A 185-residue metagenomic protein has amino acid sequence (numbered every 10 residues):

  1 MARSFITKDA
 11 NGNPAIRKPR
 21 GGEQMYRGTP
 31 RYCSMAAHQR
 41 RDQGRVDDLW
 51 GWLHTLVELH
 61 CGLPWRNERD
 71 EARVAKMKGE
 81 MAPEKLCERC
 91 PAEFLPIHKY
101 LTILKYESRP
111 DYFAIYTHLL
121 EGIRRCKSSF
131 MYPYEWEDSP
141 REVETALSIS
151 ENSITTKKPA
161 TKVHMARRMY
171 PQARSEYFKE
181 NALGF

Functional and structural regions predicted by a protein language model:
M1-R31: Activation segment/activation loop of eukaryotic-type protein kinase catalytic domains
M35-D47: Conserved end of the kinase activation segment
A36, P96-I103, H118-E121: Conserved C-lobe helical segment of Hanks-type protein kinase catalytic domains, centered on the alphaI helix
A37, L59-H60: Hydrophobic anchor on a C-lobe helix of Hanks-type protein kinase catalytic domains
V46, Y106-F113, K127-S128: A short RP[S/T]Φ-enriched loop at the C-terminal end of the protein kinase catalytic domain
D47-L59: A conserved short alpha-helix in the C-terminal lobe of the Hanks/eukaryotic protein kinase catalytic domain
G51, C61-Y106: C-terminal lobe of the eukaryotic/viral protein kinase catalytic domain
D70, G79-R89, F113-T117, R124-F185: Extended, low-complexity, intrinsically disordered C-terminal regulatory tails of eukaryotic serine/threonine kinases
